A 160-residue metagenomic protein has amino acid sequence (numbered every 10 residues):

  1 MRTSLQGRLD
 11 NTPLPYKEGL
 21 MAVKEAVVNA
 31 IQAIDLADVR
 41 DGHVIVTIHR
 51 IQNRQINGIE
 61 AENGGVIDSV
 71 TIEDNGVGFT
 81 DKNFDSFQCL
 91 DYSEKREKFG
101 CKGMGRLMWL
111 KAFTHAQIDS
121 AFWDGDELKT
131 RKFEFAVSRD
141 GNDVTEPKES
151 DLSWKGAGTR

Functional and structural regions predicted by a protein language model:
M1-N63, K82-Q88: Bergerat-fold GHKL ATPase/HATPase_c domain
N63-G64, K155: Short, flexible hinge/linker loops that cap or flank conserved catalytic cores
I67: Short coil/loop residues immediately preceding or within conserved phosphate-binding loops of NTP-utilizing enzyme
D74: Acidic ATP/Mg2+-coordinating residue in the GHKL
G78-T80: A short glycine-centered beta->alpha linker in the GHKL/HATPase_c
C89-E94: General structural concept
R96-R160: GHKL-type ATPase core
